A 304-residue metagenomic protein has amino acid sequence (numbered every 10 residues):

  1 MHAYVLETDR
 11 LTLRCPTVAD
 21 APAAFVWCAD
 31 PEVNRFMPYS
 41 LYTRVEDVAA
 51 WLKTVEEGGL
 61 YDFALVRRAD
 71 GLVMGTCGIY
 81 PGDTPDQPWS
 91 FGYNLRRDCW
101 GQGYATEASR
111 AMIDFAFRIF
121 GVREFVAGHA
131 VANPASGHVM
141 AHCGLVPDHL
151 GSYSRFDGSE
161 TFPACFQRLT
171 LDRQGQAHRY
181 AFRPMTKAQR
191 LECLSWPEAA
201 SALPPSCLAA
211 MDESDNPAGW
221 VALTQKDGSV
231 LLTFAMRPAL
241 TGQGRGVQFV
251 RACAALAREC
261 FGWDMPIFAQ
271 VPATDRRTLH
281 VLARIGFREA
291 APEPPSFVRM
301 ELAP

Functional and structural regions predicted by a protein language model:
M1-F36, D62-W196, A200-P304: Acyl-donor (CoA/ACP) binding surface of acyl/acetyltransferases
R44-A49: PAS/Per-ARNT-Sim sensory domains
L52: Short alpha-helical donor nucleotide-sugar binding micro-motif in glycosyltransferases
V55-G58: Soluble sensory domains of the PAS superfamily and closely related sensory modules
